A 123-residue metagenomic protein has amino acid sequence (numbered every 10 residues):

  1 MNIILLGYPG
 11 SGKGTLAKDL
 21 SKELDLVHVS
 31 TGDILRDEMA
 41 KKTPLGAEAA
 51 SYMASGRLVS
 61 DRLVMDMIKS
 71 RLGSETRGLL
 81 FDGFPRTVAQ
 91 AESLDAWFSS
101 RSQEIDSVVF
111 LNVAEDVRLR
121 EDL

Functional and structural regions predicted by a protein language model:
M1-L123: Glycine-rich phosphate-binding loop of ATP-dependent small-molecule kinases
